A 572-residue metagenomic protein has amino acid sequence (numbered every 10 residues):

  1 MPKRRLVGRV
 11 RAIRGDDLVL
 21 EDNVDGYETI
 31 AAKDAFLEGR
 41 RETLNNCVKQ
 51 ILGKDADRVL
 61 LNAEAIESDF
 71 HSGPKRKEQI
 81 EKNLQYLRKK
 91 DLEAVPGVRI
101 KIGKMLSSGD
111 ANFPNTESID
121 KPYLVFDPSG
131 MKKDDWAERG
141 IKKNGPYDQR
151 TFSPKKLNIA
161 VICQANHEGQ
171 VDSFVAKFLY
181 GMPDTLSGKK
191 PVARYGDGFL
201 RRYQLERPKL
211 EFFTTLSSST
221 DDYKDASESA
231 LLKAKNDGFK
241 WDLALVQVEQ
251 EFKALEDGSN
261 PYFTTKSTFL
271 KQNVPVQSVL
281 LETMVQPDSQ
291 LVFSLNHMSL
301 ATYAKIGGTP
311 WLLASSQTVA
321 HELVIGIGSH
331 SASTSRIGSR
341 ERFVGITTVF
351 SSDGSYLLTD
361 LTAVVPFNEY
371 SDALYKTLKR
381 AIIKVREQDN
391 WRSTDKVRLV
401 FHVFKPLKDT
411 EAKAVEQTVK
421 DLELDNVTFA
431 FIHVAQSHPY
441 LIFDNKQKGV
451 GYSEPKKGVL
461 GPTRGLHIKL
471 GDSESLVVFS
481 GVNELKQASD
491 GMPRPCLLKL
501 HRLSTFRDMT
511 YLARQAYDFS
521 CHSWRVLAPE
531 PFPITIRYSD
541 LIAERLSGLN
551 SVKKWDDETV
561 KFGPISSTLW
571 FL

Functional and structural regions predicted by a protein language model:
M1-L124, S129-F152, A176, P183-S187: Extended, Lys/Arg-rich, non-catalytic nucleic-acid recognition/anchoring regions of very large nucleic-acid-interacting
M1-N23, T29, R194-L205, T215-D222 (+2 more regions): Long, contiguous domain-sized segments
G39, K75, N166-G169, S173 (+3 more regions): Alpha-helix boundary/N-cap detector
L61, A65-I66, K155, V161 (+1 more regions): Short glycine-rich, basic-tinged beta-strand/loop micro-motifs
N115-P146, Y203-L232, V319-A320: Generic detector of solvent-exposed, compositionally biased contiguous segments
L157-I162, H321-I325: Conserved beta-strand elements of the Class I
N158-A160, K177-L179, D237-G238: Type-3 copper protein
H167-F213: Short, charged N-terminal beta->alpha structural module
